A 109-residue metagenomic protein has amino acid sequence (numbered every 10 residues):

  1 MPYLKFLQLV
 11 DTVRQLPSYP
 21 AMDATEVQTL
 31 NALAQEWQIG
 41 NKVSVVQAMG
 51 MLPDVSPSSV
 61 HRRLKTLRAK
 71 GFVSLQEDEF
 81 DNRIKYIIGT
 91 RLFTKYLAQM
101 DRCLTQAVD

Functional and structural regions predicted by a protein language model:
M1-L9, A98-D109: Long, low-complexity, charge-rich intrinsically disordered regions
P2-A32: Short alpha-helical segments that sit at the start of domains
A24, K42-S44, V55, I87: Residue-level signal for the short linker/turn that defines the boundary of a DNA-recognition helix
T25, D78-M100: Short, cationic-aromatic polyanion-contact patches
L33-W37: Short helix-to-turn junction characteristic of helix-turn-helix DNA-binding domains, especially the helix
I39-M51: Short acidic, hydrophobic short linear motifs in intrinsically disordered regions
D54-A69: Short amphipathic alpha-helical interaction segments
R68-D78: A short, conserved structural fragment
